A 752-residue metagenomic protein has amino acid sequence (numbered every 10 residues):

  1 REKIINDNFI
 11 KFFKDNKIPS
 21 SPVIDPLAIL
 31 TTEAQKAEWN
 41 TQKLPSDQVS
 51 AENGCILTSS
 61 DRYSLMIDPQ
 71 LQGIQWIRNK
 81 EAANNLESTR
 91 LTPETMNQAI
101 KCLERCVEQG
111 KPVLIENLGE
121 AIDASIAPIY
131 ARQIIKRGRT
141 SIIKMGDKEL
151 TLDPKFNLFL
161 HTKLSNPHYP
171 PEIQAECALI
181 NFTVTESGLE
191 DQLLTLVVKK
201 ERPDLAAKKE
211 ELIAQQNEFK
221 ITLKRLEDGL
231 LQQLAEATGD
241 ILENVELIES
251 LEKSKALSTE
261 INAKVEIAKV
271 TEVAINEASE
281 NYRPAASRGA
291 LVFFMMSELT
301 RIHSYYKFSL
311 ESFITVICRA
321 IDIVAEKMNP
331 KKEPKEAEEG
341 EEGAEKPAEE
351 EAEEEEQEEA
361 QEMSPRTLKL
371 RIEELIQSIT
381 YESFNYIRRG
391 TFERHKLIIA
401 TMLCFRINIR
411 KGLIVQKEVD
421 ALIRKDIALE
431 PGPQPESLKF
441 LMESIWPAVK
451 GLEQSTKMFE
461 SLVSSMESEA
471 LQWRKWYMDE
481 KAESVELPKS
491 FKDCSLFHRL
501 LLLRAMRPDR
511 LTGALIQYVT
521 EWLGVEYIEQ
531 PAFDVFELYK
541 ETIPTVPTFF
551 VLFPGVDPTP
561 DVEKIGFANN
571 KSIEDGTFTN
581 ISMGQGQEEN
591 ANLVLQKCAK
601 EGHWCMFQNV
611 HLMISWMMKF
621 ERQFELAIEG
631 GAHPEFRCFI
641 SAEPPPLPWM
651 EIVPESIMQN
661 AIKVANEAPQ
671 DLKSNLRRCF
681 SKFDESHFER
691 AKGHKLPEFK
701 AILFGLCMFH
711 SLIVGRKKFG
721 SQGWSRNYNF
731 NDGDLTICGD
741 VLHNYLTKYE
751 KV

Functional and structural regions predicted by a protein language model:
R1-V752: Amphipathic alpha-helical coiled-coil
